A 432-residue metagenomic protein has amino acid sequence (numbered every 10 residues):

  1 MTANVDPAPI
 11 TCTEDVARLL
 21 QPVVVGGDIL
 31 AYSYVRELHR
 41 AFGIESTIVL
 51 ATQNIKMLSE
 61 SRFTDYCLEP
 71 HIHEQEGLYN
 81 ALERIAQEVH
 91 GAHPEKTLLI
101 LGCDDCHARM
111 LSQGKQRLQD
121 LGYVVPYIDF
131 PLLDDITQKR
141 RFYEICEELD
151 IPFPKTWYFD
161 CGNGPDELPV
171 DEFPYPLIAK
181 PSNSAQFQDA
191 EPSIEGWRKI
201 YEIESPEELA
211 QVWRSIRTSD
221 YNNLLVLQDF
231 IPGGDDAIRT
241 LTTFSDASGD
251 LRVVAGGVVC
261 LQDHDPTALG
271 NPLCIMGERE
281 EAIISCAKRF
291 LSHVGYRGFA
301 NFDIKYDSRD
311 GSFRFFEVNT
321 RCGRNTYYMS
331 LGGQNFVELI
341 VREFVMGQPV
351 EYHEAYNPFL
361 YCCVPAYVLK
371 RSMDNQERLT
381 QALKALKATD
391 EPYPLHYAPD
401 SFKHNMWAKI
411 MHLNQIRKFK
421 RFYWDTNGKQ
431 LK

Functional and structural regions predicted by a protein language model:
M1-I128, N163-E167, K418-Q430: ATP-binding N-terminal substructure of ATP-dependent carboxylate-amine bond-forming enzymes
L133-L225, A247-S248, S285: Active-site nucleotide/adenylate-binding loops and adjacent lid/helix of ATP-dependent enzymes
F187, C260-P272, N319-G333: Glycine-rich phosphate/pyrophosphate-binding beta-alpha loops
E204-D263, E278-S285, Y306, F313-R314: Phosphate-binding site of ATP-dependent enzymes
V226, R297-N301, V350-Y356: Flexible, glycine/charged-enriched surface loops at secondary-structure junctions
L291-Y327: Conserved metal-phosphate-binding beta-hairpin within the catalytic cores of diverse ATP-dependent phosphoryl-transfer
V341-K432: Peripheral (often C-terminal) accessory segments that flank ATP-dependent C-N-forming ligase machineries
